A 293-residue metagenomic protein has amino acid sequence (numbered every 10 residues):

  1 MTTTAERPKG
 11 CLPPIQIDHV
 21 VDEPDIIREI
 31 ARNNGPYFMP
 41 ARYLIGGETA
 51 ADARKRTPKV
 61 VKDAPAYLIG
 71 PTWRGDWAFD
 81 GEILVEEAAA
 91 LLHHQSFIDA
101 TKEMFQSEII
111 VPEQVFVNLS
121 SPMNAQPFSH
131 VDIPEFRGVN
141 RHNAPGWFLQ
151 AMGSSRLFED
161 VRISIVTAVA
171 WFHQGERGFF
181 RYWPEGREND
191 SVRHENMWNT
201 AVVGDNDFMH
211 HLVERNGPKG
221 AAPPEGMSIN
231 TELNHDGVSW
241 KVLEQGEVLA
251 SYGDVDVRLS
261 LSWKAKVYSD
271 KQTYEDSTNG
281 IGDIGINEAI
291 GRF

Functional and structural regions predicted by a protein language model:
M1-F97, G253-S260, K266-F293: N-terminal auxiliary "cap/dimerization" subdomain that precedes the catalytic jelly-roll/cupin core of mononuclear
I15-H19, V85-H93, R156-D160, R187 (+2 more regions): Conserved aromatic-histidine-acidic binding/catalytic patches
Q16, M39, I109-N118, F179-Y182 (+2 more regions): A structural signal for short, well-ordered beta-strand segments and their strand-loop junctions that often border
D18-V20, S120, D132, W171 (+2 more regions): Structured loops at beta-to-helix junctions and adjacent beta-edge loops in soluble globular domains
N34, F38, F105-I109, N206 (+2 more regions): A generic secondary-structure signal for well-formed alpha-helical elements
Y43-G70, D132-S154, P218-S251: Charged, glycine/proline-rich intrinsically disordered loops and linkers
W73-R177: Conserved double-stranded beta-helix
G175-F293: Catalytic core of Fe(II)/2-oxoglutarate
